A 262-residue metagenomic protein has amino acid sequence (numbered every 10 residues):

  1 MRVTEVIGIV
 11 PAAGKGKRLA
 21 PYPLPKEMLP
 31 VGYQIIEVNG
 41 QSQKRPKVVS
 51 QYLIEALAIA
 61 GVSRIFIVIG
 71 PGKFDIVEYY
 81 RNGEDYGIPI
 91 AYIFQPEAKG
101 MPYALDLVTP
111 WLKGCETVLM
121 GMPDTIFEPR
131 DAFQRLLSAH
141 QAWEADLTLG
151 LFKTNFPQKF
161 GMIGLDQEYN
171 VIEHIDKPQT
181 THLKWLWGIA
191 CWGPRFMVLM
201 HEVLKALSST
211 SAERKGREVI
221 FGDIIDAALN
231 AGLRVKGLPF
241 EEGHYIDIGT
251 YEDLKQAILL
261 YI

Functional and structural regions predicted by a protein language model:
R2-I76: N-terminal glycine-rich phosphate-binding loop and ensuing alpha1 helix
E5-I7, S63-I65, P89, T117 (+2 more regions): Residues at the starts of beta-strands that form the adenosine-phosphate
M28, I163-L165, G237: A structural signal for short hydrophobic beta-strand segments in well-ordered beta-sheet cores
P30, G164, C191-G193, D247: Short, well-ordered beta-strand micro-motif
P71, E128, C191-W192, G249: A conserved hydrophobic position in a structured secondary element of the catalytic/binding core that shapes
P71, P96, D131, N155 (+2 more regions): Short beta->alpha linker loops
I76-E78, E84-Q167: Conserved beta-loop-beta/alpha segment of the NTase-like Rossmann-fold superfamily that binds/positions NTPs
Q141, N170-Y245, E252-I262: Catalytic-core segments of class I nucleotidyltransferases/pyrophosphorylases that form NMP-activated intermediates
